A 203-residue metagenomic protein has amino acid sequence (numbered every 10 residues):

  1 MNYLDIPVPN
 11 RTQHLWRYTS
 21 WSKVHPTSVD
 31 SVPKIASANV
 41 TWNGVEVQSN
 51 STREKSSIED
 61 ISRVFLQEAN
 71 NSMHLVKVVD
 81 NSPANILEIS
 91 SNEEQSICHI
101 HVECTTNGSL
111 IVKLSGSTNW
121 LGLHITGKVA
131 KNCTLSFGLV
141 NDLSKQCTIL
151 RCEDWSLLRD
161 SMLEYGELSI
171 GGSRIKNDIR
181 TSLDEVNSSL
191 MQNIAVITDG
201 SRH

Functional and structural regions predicted by a protein language model:
M1-C98, C104-N107, L114-S115: N-terminal leader/transition segments
D60-H203: Conserved beta-strand/loop scaffold segments within soluble protein domains that form the structured core and edges
